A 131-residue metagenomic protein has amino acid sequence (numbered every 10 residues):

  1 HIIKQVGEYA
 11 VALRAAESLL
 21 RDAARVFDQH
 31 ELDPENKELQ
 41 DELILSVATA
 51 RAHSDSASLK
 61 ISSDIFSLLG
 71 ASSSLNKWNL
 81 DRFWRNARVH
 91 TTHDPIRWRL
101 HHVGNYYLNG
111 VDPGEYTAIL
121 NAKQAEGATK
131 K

Functional and structural regions predicted by a protein language model:
H1-Q29: Extended amphipathic alpha-helical segments enriched in small hydrophobics
I2, Y9, Q40-L43, V47: Amphipathic alpha-helical coiled-coil segments and their boundaries
Y9-L20, R51-I61, A87, T91-D94: Alpha-helical transition-metal enzyme core signature, strongest for iron centers
R21, R25-D28, L32, L59 (+3 more regions): Hydrophobic alpha-helix feature that most strongly marks membrane-spanning transmembrane helices and their immediate
R25, Q29, L45, A52 (+4 more regions): Charged/polar, solvent-exposed surface patches and flexible loops
P34-E38: Short, charged/polar, low-complexity loop and linker segments that flank or interrupt alpha-helical bundles
E42-S73: Charged, glycine-rich active-site and insertion segments that engage polyanionic ligands
L69-K131: Glycine-rich phosphate/cofactor-binding loops in nucleotide/flavin-utilizing enzymes
